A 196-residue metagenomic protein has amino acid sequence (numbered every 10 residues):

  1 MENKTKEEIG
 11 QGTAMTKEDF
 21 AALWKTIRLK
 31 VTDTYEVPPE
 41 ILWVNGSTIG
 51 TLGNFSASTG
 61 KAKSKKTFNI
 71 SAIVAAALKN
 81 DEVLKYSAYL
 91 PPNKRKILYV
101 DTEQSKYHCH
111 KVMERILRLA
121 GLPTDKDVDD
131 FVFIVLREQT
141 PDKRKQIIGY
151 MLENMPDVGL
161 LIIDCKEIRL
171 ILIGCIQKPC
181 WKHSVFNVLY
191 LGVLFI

Functional and structural regions predicted by a protein language model:
M1-A14: Interdomain "pre-motor" coupling segment immediately N-terminal to P-loop NTPase/helicase cores
G12-I116: The Walker A/P-loop phosphate-binding site
G50, I176-C180: Short, glycine/acidic-rich beta->alpha junctions
S58, I162-D164, G192-I196: Structural recognition of the conserved hydrophobic beta-strand(s) that form the central parallel beta-sheet of P-loop
A77-E82, A120, L170, V188 (+1 more regions): A generic secondary-structure signal for well-formed alpha-helical elements
P91-Q177: Conserved inter-motif catalytic segment of the P-loop NTP-binding fold
N154, P179-I196: Substrate-engagement module of ASCE P-loop NTPases
